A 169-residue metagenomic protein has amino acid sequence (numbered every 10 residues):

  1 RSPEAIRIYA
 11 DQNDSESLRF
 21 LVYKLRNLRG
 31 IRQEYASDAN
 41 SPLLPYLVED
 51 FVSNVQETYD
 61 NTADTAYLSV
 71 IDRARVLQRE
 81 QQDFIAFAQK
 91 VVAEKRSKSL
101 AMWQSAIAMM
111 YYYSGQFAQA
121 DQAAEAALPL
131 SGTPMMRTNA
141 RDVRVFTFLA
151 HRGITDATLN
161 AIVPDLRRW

Functional and structural regions predicted by a protein language model:
R1-W169: Alpha-helical solenoid repeat scaffolds
